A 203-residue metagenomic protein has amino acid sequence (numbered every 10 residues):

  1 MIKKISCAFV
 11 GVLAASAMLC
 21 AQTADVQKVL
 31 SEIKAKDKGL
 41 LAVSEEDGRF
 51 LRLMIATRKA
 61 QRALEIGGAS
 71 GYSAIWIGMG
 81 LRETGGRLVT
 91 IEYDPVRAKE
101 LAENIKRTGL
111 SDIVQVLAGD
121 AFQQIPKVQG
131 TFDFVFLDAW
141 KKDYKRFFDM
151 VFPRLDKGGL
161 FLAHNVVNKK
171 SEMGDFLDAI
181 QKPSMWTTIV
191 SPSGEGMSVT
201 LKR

Functional and structural regions predicted by a protein language model:
I2-I5, A17-F136, K141-L162, V166-R203: A short alpha-helical cap/connector motif
G11-V12: Short, linear, compositionally biased motifs with a strong N-terminal bias
